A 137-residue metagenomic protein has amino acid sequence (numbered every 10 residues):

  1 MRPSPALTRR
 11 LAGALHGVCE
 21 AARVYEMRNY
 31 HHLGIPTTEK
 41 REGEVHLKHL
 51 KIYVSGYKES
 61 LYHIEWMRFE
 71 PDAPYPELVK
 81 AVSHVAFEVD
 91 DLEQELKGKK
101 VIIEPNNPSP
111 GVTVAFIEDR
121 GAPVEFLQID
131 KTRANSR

Functional and structural regions predicted by a protein language model:
L7-E59, I64-E77, K100-R137: Vicinal oxygen chelate
L78-E104: Mid-chain, well-packed structural core segment of small domains
